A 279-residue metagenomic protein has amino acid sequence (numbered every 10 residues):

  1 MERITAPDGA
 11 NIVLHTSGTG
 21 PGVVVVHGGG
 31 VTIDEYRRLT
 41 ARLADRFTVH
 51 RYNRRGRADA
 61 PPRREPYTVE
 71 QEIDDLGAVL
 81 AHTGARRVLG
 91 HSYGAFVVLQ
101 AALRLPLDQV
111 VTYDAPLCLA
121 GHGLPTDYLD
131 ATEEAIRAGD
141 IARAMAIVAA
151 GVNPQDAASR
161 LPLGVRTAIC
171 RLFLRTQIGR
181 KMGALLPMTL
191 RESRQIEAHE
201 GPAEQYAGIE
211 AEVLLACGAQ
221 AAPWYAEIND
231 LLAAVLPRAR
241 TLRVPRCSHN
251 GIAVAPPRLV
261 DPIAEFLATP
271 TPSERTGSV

Functional and structural regions predicted by a protein language model:
A6-P61: Conserved HGGG/HGGXW glycine-rich cap/lid loop of the alpha/beta-hydrolase fold
V25-G29, S92, G218: Glycine-rich His-Gly loop
R38-A41, H50-L89, Y93, D261: Active-site loop/oxyanion-hole signature of alpha/beta-hydrolase fold enzymes
N53-A58, P116, P245-S248: Short beta-to-alpha linker loops that shape the active-site pocket of alpha/beta-hydrolase fold enzymes
A85-G123: Conserved hydrolase catalytic core segment
L119-T176, S193: Helix-rich cap/lid subdomain of alpha/beta-hydrolase
R175-A234, R240-R243, G251: Conserved serine/cysteine hydrolase catalytic core
D230, R238-V279: Catalytic active-site module of serine/aspartate enzymes centered on a nucleophile-bearing elbow/loop
